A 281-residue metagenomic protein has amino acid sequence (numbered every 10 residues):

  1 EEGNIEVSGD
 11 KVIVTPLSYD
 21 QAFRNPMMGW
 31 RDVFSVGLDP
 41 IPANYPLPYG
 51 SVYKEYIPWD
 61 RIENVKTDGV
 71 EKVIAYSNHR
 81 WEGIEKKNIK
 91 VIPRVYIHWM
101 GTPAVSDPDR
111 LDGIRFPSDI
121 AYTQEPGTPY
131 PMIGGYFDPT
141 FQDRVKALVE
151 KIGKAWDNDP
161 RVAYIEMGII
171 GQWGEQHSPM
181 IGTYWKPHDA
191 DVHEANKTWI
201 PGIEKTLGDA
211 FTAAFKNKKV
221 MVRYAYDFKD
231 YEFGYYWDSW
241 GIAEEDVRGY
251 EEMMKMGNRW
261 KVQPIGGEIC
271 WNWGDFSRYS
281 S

Functional and structural regions predicted by a protein language model:
E1-E2: Sec-dependent, cleavable N-terminal signal peptides
I5-P58: Boundary/entry segment of secreted carbohydrate-active catalytic domains
W30-D32, S51-E55, V91-V95, A163 (+3 more regions): Hydrophobic faces of well-ordered beta-strands that scaffold small-molecule active sites in alpha/beta enzyme cores
F34, I57-R61, K66, V95-W99 (+2 more regions): Short, flexible loop/turn elements at secondary-structure junctions
P42-E125, R144, I200-K218: Aromatic-lined substrate-binding rim segments of carbohydrate-active enzymes
N64-D68, G134-T140, A190-N196: Surface-exposed cleft-lining segments at the edges of enzyme active sites
D119-Q142, K146-P187: Active-site groove signature of glycoside hydrolases
E166-K216, M221-S280: Substrate-binding cleft/loops of secretory-pathway carbohydrate-active enzymes
